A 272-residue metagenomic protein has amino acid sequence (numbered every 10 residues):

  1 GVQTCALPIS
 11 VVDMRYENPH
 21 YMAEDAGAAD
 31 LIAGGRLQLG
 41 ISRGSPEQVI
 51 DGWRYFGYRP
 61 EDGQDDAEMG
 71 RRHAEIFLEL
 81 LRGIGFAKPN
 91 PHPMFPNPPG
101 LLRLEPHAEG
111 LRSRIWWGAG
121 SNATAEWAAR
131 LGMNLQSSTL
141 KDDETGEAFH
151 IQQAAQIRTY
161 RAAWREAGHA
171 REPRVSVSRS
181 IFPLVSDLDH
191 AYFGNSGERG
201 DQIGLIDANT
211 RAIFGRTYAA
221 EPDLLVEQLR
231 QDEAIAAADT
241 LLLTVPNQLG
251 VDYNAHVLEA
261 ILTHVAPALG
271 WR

Functional and structural regions predicted by a protein language model:
G1-L7: Short, small-residue-biased leader/transition segments that mark boundaries at the very start of proteins
P8-R15, V177-P183: Conserved strand-turn element in the central/C-terminal portion of the radical SAM core barrel that lines
S10-H20, E109-A119, A212-D223: Active-site mouth loops of central-metabolism enzymes
M14-F86, L135, K141-D143: Flexible, glycine-rich active-site loops centered on histidine and acidic residues that chelate a metal or position
D25, G120-E126, P222-D232: Short, acidic/polar
Q38, S137-A154, R158-R272: C-terminal amphipathic alpha-helical "assembly" element that mediates oligomerization/partner interfaces or acts as
D65-E109, R114-W116: Extended catalytic-interface subdomain
A123-E144: A conserved active-site cap/scaffold subdomain adjacent to cofactor or substrate pockets
